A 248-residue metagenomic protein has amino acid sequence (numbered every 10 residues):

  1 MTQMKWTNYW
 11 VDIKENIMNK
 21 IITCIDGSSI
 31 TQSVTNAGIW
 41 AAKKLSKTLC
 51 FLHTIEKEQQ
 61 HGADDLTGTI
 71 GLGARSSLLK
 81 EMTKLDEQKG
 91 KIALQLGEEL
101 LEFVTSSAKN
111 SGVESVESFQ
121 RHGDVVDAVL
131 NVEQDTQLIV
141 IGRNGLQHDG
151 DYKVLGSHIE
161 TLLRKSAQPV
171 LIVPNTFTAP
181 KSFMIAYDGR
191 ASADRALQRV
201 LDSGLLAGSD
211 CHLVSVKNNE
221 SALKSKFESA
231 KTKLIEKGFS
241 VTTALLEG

Functional and structural regions predicted by a protein language model:
M1-I17: N-terminal amphipathic/basic-hydrophobic helices that include classical n-h-c signal peptides and signal-anchor
W6, I13, S29-A37, A42-K44 (+2 more regions): Gly/Ser-rich helix-loop-strand patches that form or flank binding pockets for ribonucleotide-derived cofactors
D12-I17, E56-Q59, T67, E87-I139 (+1 more regions): Structural beta-alpha unit
I13-T83, K165, T178-L246: Small/aliphatic-rich secondary-structure junction motif
T23-C24, Q88-K91, G112-E114, N144-G145 (+1 more regions): A short, structure-level motif marking secondary-structure boundaries and short turns
D26-G27, I92-A93, E117-S118, Q147-H148 (+2 more regions): A generic structural signal for short
L85-L96, G150-L163, D210-E220, L246-G248: Hydrophobic transmembrane alpha-helix bundles
